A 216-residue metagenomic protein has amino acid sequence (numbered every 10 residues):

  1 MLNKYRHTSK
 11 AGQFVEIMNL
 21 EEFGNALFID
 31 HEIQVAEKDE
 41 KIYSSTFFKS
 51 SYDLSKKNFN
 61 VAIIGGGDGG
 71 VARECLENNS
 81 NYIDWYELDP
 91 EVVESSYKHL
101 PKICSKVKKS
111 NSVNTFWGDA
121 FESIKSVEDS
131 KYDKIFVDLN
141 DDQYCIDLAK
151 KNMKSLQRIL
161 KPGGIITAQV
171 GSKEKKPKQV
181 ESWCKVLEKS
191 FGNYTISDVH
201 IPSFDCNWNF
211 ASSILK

Functional and structural regions predicted by a protein language model:
M1-N25: N-terminal auxiliary segments of SAM/dcSAM-dependent transferases
K4-R6, Y132, I201-P202: Residues embedded in well-ordered secondary-structure elements
A11, F204-N207: Short acidic/glycine-enriched loop/turn segments that link adjacent beta-strands
V15, Q34-V35: Short, isolated positions in well-ordered beta-strands
F23, V35-K185, S190, C206 (+1 more regions): The AdoMet/dcAdoMet-binding core of the Class I SAM-like
D30-H31: Short strand-turn-strand beta-turns centered on an Asx-Gly dipeptide
F191-P202: Conserved S-adenosyl-L-methionine
I214-K216: C-terminal lobe and adjacent flexible extensions of AdoMet/dcAdoMet transferase-like proteins
